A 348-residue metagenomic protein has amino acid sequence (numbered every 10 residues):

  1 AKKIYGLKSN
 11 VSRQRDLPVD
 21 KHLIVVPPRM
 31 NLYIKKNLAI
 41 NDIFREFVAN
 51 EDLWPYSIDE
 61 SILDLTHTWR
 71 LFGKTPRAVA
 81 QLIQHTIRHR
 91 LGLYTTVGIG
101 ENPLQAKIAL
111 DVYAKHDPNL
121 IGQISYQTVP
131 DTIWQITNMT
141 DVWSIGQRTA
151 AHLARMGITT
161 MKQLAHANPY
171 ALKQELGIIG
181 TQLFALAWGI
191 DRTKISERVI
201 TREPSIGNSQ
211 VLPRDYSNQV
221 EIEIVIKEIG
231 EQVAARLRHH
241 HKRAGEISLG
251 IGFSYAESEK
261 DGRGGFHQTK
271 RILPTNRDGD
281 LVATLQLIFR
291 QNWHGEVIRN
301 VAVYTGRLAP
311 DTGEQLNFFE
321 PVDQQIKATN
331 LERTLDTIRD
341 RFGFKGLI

Functional and structural regions predicted by a protein language model:
A1-A185, E197, A235, V322-I348: Gly/Gly-Pro- and Ser/Thr-rich, intrinsically disordered tail segments characteristic of DNA damage-repair and tolerance
I4-G6, D20-H22, A151-V297: DNA-contacting surface of Y-family translesion DNA polymerases
P27, L65, N208, I251 (+2 more regions): Pocket-edge structural micro-motifs
T66, G100-N102, G252-S254, Y304-L308: Short loop/turn motifs enriched for small/polar and acidic residues
W69-F72, E257-S258, A309-L316: Short, charged/polar, Gly/Pro-enriched secondary-structure boundary elements
T95-I99, A244-L249, N300-V301: A short glycine-rich, hydrophobically flanked beta-strand micro-motif that places a catalytic Asp/Glu for divalent metal
K107-A109, E259-D261, E314: Short, well-ordered secondary-structure micro-motifs
R263-I348: Acidic, metal-coordinating catalytic segment for phosphate/diphosphate chemistry, firing primarily on the Nudix
